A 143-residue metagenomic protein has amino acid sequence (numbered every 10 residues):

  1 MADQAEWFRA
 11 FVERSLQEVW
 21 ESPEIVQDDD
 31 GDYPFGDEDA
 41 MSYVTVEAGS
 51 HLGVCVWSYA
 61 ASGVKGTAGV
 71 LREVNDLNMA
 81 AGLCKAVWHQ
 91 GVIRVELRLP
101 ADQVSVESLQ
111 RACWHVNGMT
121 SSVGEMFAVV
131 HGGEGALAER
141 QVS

Functional and structural regions predicted by a protein language model:
M1-M41, K85-W88, V142: Charge-rich, low-complexity N-terminal segments
A2, E6, V64-A68, Q103-Q110: Ordered, soluble secondary-structure elements with a strong preference for glycine-centered loop motifs and nearby
R9-S22, S50-A68: Charged, low-complexity, helix/coiled-coil-prone segments
F35-S58: Short, well-structured hydrophobic secondary-structure segments
A40, L99-D102, E139-V142: Short, internal active-site loops enriched in acidic
G53-R98: Short, internal acidic amphipathic alpha-helical interface segments that mediate docking to partner proteins
L71-G82, R98-H131: Ampiphathic alpha-helical segments that act as solvent-exposed interaction surfaces
F127-S143: Short, highly charged C-terminal tails/helix-capping segments
